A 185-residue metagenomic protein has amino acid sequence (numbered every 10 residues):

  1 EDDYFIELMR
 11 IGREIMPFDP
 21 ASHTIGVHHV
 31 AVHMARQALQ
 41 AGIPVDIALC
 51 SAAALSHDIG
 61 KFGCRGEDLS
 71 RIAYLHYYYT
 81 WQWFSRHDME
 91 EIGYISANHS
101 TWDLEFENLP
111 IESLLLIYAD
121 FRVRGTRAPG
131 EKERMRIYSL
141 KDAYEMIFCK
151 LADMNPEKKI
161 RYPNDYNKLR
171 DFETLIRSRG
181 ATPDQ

Functional and structural regions predicted by a protein language model:
E1-T24, I59-S70: Active-site flanking loop/helix segments enriched in acidic
D3, E7-M9, I43, Y74 (+4 more regions): Short, well-ordered helical secondary-structure segments
E7, I11, V30, Y79-T80 (+1 more regions): A general alpha-helix detector
R13, V32-A35, T80-S85: Amphipathic alpha-helical segments within well-ordered protein domains
I15-V45, S56, T101-Q185: Divalent metal-dependent phosphate-bond-processing catalytic cores, especially two-metal-ion Mg2+/Mn2+ enzymes that act
V27, V45-F84, Y94-D103, D120: His-Asp-centered metal-binding catalytic motifs of divalent-metal-dependent phosphohydrolases/nucleases
